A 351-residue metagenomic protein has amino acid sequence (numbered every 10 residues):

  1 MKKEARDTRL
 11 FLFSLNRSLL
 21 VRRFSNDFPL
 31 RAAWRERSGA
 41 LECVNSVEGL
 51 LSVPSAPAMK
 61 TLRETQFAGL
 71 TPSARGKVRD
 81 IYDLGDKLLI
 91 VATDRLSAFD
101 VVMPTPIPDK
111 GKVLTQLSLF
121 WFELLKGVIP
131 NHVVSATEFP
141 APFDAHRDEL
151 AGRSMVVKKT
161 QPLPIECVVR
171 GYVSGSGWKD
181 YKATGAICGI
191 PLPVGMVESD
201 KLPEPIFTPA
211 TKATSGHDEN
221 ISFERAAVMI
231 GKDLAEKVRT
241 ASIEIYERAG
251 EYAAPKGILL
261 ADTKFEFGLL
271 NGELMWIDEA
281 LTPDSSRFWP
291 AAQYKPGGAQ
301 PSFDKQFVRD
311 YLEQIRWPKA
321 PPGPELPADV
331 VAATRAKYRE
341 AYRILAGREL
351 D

Functional and structural regions predicted by a protein language model:
K3-A5, R9-F11: N-terminal amphipathic/hydrophobic targeting modules at extreme N-termini, encompassing cleavable Sec/SRP-type signal
M59-A210, K319-E325, D329-D351: Active-site loop/lid in soluble adenylation, ligation, and acyl-transfer enzymes
V169, L260-A280: Conserved metal-phosphate-binding beta-hairpin within the catalytic cores of diverse ATP-dependent phosphoryl-transfer
D200-K232: A short mid-domain helix/strand-loop element embedded in enzyme catalytic domains that forms or borders the active-site
I230-A261: A long amphipathic alpha-helix within ATP-dependent nucleotide-binding catalytic cores
A280-A341: C-terminal helix-cap and adjacent tail motif
